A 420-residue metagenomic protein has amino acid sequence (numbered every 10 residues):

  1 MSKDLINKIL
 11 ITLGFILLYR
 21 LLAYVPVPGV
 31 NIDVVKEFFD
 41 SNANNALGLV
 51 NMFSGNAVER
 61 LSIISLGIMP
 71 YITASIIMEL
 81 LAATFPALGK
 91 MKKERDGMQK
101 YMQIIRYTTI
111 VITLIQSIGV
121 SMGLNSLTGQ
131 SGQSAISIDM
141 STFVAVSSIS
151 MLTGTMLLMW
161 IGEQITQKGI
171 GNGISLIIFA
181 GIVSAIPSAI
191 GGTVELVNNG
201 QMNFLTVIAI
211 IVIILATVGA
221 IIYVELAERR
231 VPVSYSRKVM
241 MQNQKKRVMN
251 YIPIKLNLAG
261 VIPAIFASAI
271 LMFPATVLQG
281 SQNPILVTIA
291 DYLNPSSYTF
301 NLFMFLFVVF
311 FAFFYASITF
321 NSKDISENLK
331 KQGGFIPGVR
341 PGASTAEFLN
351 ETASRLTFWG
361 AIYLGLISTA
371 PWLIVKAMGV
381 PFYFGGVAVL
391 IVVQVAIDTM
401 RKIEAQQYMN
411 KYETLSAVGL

Functional and structural regions predicted by a protein language model:
M1-K92, D96-L420: N-terminal cationic and glycine-rich segments that engage phosphates or anionic surfaces
